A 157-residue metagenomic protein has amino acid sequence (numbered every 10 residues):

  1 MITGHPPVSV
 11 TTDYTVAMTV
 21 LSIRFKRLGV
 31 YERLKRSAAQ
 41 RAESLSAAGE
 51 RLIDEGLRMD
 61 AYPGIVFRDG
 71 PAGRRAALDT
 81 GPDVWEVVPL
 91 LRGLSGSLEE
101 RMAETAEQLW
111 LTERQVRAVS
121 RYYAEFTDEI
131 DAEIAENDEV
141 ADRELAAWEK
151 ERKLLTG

Functional and structural regions predicted by a protein language model:
M1-R27: Short Lys/Arg-rich basic patches
T11-A17, I65, D69-W85: Short, Lys/Arg-enriched anionic-surface-contact patches
I23, L34, A38-D54: Short amphipathic alpha-helical segments
E43-S44, A106-A118: Short, basic interhelical loop/turn and adjoining N-cap of the next helix at nucleic-acid- or acidic-partner-contacting
S44-S46, L94-E107: Short, charged amphipathic recognition helices of the HTH superfamily and cognate SANT/SANTA-like modules
P63-F67, E129-A141: Short Lys/Arg-enriched helix C-cap and helix-to-coil transition segments that create basic nucleic-acid-contact patches
P71-G81, A135-G157: Intrinsically disordered, low-complexity basic tails/linkers immediately adjacent to helix-turn-helix/homeobox/MYB/SANT
G81-L98: Short, amphipathic alpha-helical "recognition" segments used to contact nucleic acids or chromatin
